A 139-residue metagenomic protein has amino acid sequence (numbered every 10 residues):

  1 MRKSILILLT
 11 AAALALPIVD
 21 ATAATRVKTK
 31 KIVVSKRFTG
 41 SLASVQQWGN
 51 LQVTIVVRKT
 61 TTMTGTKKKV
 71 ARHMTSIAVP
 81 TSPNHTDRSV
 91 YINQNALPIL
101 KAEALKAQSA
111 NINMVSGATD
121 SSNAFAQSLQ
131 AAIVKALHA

Functional and structural regions predicted by a protein language model:
M1-S4: Positively charged n-region of N-terminal signal peptides that target proteins for export
L6-I18: Hydrophobic helical h-region of N-terminal Sec-dependent signal peptides in bacterial secretory/periplasmic proteins
L8, A21-T22, S35, N95: Compositionally biased, intrinsically disordered low-complexity segments
I18-K30: Sec-dependent signal peptide cleavage junction
K28-A139: Active-site- and interface-proximal helix/loop "cap" or "latch" segments in soluble metabolic and energy-transducing
